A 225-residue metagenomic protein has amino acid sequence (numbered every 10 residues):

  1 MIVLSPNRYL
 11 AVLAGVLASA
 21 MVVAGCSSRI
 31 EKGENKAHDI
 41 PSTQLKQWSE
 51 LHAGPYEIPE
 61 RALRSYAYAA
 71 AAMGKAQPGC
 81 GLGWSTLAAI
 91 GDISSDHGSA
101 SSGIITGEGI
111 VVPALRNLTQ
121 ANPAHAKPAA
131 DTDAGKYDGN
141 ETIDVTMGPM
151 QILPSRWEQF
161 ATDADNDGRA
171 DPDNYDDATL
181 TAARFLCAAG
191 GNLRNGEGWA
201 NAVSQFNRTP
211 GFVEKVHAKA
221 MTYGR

Functional and structural regions predicted by a protein language model:
I2-G74: N-terminal export signals and maturation junctions of secreted/periplasmic proteins
A53-R225: Catalytic glycan-binding domains that act on GlcNAc-containing polysaccharides
